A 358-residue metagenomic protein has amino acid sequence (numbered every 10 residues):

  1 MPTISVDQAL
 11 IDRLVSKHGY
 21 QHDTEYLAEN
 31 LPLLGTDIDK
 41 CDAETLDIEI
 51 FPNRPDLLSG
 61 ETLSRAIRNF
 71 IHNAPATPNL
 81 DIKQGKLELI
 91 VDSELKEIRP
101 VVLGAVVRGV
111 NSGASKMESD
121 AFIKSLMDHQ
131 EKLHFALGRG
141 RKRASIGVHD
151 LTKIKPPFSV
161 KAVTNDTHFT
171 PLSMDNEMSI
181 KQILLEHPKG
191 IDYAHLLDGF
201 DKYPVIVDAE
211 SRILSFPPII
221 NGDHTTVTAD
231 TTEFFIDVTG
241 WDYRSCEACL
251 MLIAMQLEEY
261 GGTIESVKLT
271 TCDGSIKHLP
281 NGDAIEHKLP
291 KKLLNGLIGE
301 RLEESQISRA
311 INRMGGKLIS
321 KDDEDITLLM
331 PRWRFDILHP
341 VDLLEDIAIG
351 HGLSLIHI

Functional and structural regions predicted by a protein language model:
P2-R13, G19-K40, E44-D47, F51-G104 (+3 more regions): Extended, well-folded interaction surfaces typified by the phenylalanyl-tRNA synthetase beta subunit core
D7-R13, K17-L31, D39-D42, T77 (+5 more regions): Acidic/polar, glycine-rich intrinsically disordered N-terminal extensions of enzymes
H22, D56-S59, G113-I123, Y243-A248 (+1 more regions): Short, conserved charged micro-motifs
I50-P52, V107-S112, I236-G240, M330-R332: Short beta-strand-to-loop capping motifs
I67, M127, C249-L257, I347: Short amphipathic C-terminal alpha-helix that caps PH/PH-like domains
L87-G104, S115, S119, A136 (+1 more regions): Mobile "lid/hinge" segments at catalytic clefts and subdomain interfaces of large enzymes
A105-G109, S125-M127, G138: Polar, glycine-rich mid-to-C-terminal structural blocks that act as macromolecule-binding/assembly scaffolds
